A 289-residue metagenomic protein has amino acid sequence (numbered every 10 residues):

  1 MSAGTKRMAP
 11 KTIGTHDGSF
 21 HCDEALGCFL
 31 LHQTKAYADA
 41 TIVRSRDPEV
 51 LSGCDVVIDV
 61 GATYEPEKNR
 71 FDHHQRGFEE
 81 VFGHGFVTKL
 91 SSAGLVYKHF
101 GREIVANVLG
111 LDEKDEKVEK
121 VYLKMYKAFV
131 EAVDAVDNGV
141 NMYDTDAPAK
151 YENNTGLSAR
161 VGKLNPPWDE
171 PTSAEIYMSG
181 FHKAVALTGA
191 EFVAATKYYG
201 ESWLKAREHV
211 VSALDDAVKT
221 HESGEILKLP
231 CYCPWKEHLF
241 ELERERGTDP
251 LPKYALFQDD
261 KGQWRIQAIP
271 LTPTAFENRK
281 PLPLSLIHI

Functional and structural regions predicted by a protein language model:
S2-A38: Short, extreme N-terminal leader segments that mark the start of a protein/domain
K6-A9, E49-G53, E65, V218-S223 (+1 more regions): Flexible, charged surface loops at secondary-structure boundaries
G18-S19, A62, Q75, C231: Short, flexible loop/turn elements at secondary-structure junctions
D23, V96, I266: Residue-level signal for inorganic ion chemistry
G27-L109: Glycine/small-residue-rich interface belts in oligomeric ring/scaffold proteins and their assembly partners
E80-Y232, D259-D260: A structured phosphate/pyrophosphate-recognition subdomain
Y198-S285: Acidic/histidine-rich
I287-I289: Conserved small/polar residues in nucleotide/adenosyl-binding loops
